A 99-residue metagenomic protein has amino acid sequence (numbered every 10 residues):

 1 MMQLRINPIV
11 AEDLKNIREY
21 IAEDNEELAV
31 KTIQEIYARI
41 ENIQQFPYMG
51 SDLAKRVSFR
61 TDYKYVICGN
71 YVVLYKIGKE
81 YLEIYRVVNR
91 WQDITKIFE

Functional and structural regions predicted by a protein language model:
M1-R56: Basic, Lys/Arg-enriched alpha-helical interface segments
R56-V57, E99: Short glycine/proline- and charge-enriched loop/turn segments that cap or connect secondary-structure elements
F59-Y63: Short, P/G- and charge-enriched loop/turn segments at secondary-structure junctions
C68-E99: Enriched for short, Lys/Arg-rich terminal
